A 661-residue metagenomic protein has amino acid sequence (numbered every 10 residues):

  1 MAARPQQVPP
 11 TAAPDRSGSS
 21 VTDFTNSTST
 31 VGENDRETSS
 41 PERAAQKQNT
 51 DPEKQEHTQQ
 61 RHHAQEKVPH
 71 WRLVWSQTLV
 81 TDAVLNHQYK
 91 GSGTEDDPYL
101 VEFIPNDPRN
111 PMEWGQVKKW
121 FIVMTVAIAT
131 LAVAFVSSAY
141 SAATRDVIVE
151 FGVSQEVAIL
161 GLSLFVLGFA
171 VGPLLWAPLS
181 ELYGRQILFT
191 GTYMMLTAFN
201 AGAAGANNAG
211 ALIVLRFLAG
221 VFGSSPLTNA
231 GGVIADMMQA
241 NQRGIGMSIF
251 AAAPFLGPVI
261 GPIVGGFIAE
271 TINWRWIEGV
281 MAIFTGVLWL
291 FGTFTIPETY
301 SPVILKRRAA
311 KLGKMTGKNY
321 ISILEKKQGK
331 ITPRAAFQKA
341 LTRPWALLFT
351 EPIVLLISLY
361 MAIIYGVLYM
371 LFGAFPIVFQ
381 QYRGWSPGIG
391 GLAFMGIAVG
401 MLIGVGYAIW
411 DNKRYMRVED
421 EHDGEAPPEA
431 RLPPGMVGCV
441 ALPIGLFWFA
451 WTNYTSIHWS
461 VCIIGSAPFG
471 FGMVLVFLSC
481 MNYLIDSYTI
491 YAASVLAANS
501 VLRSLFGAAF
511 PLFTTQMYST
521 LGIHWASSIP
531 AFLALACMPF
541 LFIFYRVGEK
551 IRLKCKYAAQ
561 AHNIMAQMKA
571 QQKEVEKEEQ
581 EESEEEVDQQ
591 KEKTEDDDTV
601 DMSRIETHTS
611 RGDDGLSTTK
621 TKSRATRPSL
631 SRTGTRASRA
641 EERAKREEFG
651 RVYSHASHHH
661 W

Functional and structural regions predicted by a protein language model:
M1-G115, P302-F337, R414-D423, P427 (+1 more regions): Intrinsically disordered, low-complexity terminal tails of fungal membrane proteins
P98-E576, R636-A637, R643-W661: A six-helix transmembrane bundle that forms the core substrate pathway of small-molecule transporters
